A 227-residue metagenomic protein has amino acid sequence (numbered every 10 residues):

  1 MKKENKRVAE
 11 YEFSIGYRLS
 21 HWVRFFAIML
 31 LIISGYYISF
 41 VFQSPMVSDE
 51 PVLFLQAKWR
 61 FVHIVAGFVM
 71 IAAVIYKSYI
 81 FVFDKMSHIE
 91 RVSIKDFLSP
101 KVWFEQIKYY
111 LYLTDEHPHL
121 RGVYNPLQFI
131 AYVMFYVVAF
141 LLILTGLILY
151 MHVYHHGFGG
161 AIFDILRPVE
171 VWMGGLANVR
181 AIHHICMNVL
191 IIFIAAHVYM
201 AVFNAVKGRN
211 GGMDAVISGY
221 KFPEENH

Functional and structural regions predicted by a protein language model:
M1-H227: Membrane-embedded alpha-helical bundles that constitute the cytochrome b-like, heme-associated redox core of multi-pass
